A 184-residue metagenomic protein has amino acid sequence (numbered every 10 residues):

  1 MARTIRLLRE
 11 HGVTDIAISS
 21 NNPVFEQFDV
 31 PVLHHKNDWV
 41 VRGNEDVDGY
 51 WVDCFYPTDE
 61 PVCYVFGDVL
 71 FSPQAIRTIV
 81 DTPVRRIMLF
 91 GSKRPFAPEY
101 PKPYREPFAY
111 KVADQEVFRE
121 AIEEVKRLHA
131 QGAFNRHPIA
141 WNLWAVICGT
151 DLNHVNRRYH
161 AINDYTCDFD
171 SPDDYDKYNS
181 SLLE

Functional and structural regions predicted by a protein language model:
M1-F66, L70: Conserved N-terminal catalytic core of the sugar/cofactor nucleotidyltransferase
R3, L7, N142-A145, L182: Amphipathic alpha-helical segments that form well-ordered structural scaffolds and often line/cohere around active
A17, L33, C63, R86-F90 (+2 more regions): Hydrophobic/aromatic beta-strand patches that form the interior of the parallel beta-sheet core in alpha/beta enzyme
V47-C54, P101-P107, D173-D176: Short, surface-exposed amphipathic charged segments that create phosphate/polyanion-binding patches used for binding
L70-N163: Conserved core of the sugar-phosphate nucleotidyltransferase
V155-E184: C-terminal catalytic/acceptor-binding lobe
